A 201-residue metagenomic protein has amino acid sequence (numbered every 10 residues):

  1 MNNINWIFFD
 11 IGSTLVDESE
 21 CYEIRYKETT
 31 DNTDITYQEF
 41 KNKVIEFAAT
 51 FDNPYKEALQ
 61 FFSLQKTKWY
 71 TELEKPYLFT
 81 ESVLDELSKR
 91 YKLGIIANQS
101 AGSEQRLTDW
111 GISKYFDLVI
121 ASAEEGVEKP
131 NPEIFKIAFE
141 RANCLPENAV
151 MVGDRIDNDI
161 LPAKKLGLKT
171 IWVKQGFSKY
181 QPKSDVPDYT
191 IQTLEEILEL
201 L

Functional and structural regions predicted by a protein language model:
M1-I7, E20, L64, D85 (+1 more regions): Asp-based, Mg2+/Mn2+-dependent phosphohydrolase catalytic module
N2-E86, E104-Q105: N-terminal helical cap/lid subdomain that shapes the substrate entry/recognition surface in HAD-like hydrolases
